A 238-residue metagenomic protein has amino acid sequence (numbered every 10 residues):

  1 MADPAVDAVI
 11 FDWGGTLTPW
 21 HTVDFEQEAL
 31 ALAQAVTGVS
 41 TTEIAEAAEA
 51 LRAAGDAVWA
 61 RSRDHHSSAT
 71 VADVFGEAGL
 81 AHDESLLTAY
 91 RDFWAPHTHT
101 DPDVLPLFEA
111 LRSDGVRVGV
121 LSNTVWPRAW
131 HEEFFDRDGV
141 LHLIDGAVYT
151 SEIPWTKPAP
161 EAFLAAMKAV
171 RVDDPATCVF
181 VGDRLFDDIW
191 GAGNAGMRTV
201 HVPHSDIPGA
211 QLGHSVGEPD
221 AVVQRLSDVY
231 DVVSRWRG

Functional and structural regions predicted by a protein language model:
M1-F11, W20-V23, G38-E43, L105 (+3 more regions): Asp-based, Mg2+/Mn2+-dependent phosphohydrolase catalytic module
A2-D114, P127-A129: N-terminal helical cap/lid subdomain that shapes the substrate entry/recognition surface in HAD-like hydrolases
